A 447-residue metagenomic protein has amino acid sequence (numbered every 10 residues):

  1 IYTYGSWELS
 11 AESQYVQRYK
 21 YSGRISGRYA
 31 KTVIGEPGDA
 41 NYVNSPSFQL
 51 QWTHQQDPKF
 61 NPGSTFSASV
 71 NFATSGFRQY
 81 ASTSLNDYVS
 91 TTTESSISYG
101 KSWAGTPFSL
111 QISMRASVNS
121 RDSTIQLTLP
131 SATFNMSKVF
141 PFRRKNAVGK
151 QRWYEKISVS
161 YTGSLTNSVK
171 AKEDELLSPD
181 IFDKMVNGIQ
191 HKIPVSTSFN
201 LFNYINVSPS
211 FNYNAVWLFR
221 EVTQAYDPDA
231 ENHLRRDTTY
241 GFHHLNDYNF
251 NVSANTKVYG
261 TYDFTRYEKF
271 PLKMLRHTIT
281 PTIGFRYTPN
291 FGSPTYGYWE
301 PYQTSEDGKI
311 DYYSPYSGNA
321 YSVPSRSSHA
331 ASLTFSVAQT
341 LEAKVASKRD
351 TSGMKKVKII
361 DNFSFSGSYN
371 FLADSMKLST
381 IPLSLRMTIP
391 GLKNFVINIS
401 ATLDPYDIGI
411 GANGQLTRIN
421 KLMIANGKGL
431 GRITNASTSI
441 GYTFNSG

Functional and structural regions predicted by a protein language model:
I1-G447: Outer-membrane beta-barrel proteins and related beta-barrel translocases across Gram-negative bacteria
